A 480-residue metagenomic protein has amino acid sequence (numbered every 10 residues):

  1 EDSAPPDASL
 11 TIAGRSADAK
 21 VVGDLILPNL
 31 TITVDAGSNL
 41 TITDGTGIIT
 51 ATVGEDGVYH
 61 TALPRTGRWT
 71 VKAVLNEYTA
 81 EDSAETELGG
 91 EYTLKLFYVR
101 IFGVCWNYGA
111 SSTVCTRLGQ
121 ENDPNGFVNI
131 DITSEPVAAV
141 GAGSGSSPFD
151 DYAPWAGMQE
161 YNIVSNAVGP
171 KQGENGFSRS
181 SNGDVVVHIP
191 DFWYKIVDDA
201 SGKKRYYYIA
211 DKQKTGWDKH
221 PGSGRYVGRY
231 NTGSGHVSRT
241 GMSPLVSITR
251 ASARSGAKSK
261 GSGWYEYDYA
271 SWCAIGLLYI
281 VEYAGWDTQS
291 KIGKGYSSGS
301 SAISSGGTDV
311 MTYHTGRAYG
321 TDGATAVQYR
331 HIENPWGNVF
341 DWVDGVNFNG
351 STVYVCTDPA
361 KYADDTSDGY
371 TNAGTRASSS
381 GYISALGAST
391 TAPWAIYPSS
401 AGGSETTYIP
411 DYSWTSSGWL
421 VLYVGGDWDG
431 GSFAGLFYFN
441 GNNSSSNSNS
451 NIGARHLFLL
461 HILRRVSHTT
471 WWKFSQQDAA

Functional and structural regions predicted by a protein language model:
E1-I26: Fibrous stalk/shaft segments of extracellular and virion attachment machinery
G23, L27-A36: A short, amphipathic beta-strand motif
D44-Y59: Short, acidic Ser/Thr/Gly-rich low-complexity loop/linker segments typical of extracellular and cell-surface proteins
G57-T70, N76: Short Pro-Gly-centered beta-turn/loop motif in secreted/extracellular proteins
V74-V99: Structured interaction patches on ligand/partner-binding surfaces of diverse proteins
V99-H188, Y194-I196, W264, F474-A479: GGW-centered surface loops in extracellular recognition modules
S180-D184, Y208-P335, V339, A480: Short aromatic-cysteine micro-motif
A270-C273, K294-Y313, Y319, P335-F348 (+1 more regions): C-terminal, surface-exposed recognition/capping segments
